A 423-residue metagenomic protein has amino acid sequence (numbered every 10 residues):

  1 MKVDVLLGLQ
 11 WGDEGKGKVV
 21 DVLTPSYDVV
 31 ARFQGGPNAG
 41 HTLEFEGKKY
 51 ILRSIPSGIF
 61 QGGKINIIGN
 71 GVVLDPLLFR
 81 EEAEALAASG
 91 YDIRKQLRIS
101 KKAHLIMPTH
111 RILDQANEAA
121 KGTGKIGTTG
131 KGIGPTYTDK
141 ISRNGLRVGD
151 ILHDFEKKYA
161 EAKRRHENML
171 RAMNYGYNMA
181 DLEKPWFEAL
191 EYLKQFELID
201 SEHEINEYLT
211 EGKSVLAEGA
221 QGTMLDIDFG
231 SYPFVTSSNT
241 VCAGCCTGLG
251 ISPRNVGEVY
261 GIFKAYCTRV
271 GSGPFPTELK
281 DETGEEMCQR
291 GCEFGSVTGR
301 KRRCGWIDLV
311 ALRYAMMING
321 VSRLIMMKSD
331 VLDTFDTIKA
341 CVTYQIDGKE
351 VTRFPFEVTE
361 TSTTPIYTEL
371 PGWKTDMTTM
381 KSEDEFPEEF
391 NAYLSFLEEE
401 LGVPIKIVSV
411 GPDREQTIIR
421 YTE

Functional and structural regions predicted by a protein language model:
M1-E423: Non-transmembrane, aqueous-exposed alpha-helical and coiled segments at domain scale
